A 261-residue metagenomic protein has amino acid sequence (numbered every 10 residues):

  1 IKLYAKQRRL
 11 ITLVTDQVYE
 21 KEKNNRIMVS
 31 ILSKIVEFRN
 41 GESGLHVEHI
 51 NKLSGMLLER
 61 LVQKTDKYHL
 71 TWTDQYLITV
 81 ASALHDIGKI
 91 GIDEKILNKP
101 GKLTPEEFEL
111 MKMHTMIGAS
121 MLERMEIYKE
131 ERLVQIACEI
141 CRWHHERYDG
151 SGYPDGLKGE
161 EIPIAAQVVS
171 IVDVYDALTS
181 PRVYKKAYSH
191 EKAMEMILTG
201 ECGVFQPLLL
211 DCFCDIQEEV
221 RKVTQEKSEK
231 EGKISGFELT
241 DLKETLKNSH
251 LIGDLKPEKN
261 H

Functional and structural regions predicted by a protein language model:
I1-V18, E22-V36: Amphipathic, heptad-repeat alpha-helical coiled-coil "signal-transmission/dimerization" linkers that couple sensory
K23-H261: Histidine- and acidic-residue-rich, metal-dependent catalytic cores
